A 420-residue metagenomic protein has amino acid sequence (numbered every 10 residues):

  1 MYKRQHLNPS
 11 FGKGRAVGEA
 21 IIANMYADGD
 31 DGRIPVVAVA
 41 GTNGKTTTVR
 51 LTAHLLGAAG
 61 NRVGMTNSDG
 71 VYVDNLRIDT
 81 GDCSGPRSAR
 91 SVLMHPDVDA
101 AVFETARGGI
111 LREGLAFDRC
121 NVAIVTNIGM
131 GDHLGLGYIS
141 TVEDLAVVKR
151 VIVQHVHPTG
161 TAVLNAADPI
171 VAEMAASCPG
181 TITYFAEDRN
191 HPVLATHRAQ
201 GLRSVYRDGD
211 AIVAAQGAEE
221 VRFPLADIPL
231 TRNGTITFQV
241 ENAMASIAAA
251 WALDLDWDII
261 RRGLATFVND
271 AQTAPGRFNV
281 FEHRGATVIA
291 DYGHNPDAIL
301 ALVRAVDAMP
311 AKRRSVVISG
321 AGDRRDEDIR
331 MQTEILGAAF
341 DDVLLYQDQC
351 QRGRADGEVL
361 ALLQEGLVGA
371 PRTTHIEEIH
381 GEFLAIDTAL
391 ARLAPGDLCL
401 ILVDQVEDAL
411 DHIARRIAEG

Functional and structural regions predicted by a protein language model:
K3-L7, F11, I139-A146, R150 (+2 more regions): Adenine nucleotide phosphate-binding catalytic loops in nucleotide-utilizing enzymes
Q5, G12-E19, G32-P35, I236 (+1 more regions): ATP-dependent carboxylate-amine ligase
Q5-M25, F117-I128, S140-R150, T181-D188 (+2 more regions): A short, gly/pro- and small-residue-rich
N24-Y72: Walker A (P-loop) phosphate-binding motif
V39, T66, E104, T126 (+7 more regions): Residue-level signal for inorganic ion chemistry
L51-A58, R107-F117, V303, M331-L336 (+1 more regions): Short amphipathic alpha-helices and their capping/turn segments at secondary-structure boundaries
R62-V63, A100, I182, R314 (+1 more regions): Hydrophobic anchor at the start of a short beta-strand that flanks the dinucleotide cofactor-binding loop
N75-C178, T183-Y184, R189-V193, D227-T231 (+1 more regions): Flexible active-site lid/hinge loop adjacent to a nucleotide/diphosphate and Mg2+-phosphate binding pocket
